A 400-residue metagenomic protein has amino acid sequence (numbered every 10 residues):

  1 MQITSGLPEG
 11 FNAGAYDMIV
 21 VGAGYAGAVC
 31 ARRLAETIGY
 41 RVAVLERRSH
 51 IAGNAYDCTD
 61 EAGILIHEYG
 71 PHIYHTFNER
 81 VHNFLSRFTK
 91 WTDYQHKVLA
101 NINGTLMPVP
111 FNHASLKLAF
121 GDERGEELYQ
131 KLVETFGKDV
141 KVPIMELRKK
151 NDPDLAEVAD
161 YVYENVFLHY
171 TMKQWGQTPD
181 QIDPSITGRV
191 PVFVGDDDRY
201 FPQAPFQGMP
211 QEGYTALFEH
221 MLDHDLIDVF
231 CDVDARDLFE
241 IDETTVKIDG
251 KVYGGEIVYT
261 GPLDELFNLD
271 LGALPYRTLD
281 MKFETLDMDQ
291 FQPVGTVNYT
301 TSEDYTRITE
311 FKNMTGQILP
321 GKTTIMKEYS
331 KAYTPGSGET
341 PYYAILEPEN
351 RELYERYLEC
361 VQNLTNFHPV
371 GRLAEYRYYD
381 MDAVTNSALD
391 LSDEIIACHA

Functional and structural regions predicted by a protein language model:
M1-G14: A short, basic/flexible loop-to-alpha-helix module at the beginning of a structural domain
Y16-V44: N-terminal Rossmann-like FAD-binding beta1-loop-alpha1 element of flavoenzymes
A35-E61: Glycine-rich FAD pyrophosphate-binding loop
T37, D237-C360: Mid-domain catalytic core of redox enzymes that form a hydrophobic substrate pocket/lid adjacent to a catalytic redox
A52-N54, I102-N103, P108-P110, W175 (+7 more regions): Short catalytic/ligand-binding loop motif for oxyanion handling, primarily in non-cytosolic enzymes, centered on
A62-T135: Dinucleotide-binding Rossmann-like beta1-alpha1 core, especially the glycine-rich loop that anchors the ADP
N103-M107, H113-Y253: Active-site/ligand-binding neighborhood in enzyme catalytic cores
T340-A400: C-terminal catalytic lobe of FAD-dependent flavoproteins
